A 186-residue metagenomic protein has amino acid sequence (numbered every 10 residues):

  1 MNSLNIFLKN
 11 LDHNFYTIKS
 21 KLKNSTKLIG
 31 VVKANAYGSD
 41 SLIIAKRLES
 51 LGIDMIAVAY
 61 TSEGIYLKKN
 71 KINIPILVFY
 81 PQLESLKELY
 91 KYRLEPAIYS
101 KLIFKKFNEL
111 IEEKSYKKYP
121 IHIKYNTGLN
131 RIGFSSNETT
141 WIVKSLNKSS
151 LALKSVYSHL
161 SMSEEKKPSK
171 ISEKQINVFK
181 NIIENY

Functional and structural regions predicted by a protein language model:
N2-I6, N10, T26-Y186: Active-site-proximal beta-alpha core segment in soluble small-molecule metabolic enzymes
F15: Histidine/acidic residue-rich metal-binding segments in metalloenzymes
K21: Conserved PLP-enzyme active-site core in the AAT-like
